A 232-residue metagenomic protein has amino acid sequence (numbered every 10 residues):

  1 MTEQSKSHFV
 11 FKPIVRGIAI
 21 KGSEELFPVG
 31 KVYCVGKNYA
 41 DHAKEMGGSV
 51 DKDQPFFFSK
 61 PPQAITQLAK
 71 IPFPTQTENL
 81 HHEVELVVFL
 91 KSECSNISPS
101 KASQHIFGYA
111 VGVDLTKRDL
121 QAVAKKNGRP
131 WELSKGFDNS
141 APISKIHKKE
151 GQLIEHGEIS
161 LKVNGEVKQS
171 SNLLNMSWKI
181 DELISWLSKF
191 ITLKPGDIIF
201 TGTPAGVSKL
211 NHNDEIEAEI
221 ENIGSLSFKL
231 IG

Functional and structural regions predicted by a protein language model:
T2-K194, I198, G206-G232: Catalytic-core "active-site belt" of small-molecule-metabolizing enzymes, emphasizing His/Asp/Glu-rich regions
T203: Switch II (G3) loop of P-loop NTPases
